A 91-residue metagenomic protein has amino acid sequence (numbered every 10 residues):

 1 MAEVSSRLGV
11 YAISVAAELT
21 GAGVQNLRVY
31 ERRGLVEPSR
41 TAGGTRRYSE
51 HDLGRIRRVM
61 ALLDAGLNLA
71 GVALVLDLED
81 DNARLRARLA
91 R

Functional and structural regions predicted by a protein language model:
M1-A61: Basic helix-turn-helix/winged-helix DNA-binding cores and closely related short helical interaction motifs
L62-R91: Long, leucine- and charge-enriched amphipathic alpha-helices that form heptad-repeat coiled-coil/leucine-zipper-like
